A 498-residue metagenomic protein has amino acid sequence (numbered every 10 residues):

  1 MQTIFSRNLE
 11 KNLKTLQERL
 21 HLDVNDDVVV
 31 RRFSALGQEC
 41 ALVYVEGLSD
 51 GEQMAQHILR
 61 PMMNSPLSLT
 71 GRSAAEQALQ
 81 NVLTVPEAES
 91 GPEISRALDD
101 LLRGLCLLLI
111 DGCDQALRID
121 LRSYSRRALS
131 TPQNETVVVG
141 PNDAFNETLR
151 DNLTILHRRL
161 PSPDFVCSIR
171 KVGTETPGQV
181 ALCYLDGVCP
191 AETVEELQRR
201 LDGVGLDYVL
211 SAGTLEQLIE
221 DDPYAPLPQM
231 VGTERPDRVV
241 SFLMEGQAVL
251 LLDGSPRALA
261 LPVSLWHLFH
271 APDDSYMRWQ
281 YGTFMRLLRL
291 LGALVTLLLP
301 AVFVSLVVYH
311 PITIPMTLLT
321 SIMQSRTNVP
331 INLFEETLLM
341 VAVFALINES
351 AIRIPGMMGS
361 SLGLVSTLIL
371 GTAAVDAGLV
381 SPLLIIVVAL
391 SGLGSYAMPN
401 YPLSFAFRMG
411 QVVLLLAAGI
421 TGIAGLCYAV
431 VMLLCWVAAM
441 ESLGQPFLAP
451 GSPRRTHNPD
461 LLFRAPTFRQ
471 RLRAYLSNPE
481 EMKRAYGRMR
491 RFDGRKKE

Functional and structural regions predicted by a protein language model:
M1-L298, I312, M316, W436-E498: Membrane-embedded alpha-helical signal segments
V302-S305, I312-E498: Generic detector of multi-pass transmembrane helix bundles and their immediately adjacent loops in polytopic membrane
